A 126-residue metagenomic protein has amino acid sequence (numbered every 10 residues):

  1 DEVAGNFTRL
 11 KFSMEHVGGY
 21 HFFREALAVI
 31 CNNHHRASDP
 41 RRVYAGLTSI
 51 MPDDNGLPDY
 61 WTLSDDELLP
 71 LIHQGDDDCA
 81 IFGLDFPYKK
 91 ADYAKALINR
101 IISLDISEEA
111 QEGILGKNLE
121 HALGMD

Functional and structural regions predicted by a protein language model:
D1-I81: Catalytic pocket-lining loop regions of alpha/beta-barrel enzymes, especially the amidohydrolase/enolase/GH5 lineages
Q74-C79, P87-D126: Mid-to-C-terminal alpha-helical segments outside catalytic/metal-binding sites
